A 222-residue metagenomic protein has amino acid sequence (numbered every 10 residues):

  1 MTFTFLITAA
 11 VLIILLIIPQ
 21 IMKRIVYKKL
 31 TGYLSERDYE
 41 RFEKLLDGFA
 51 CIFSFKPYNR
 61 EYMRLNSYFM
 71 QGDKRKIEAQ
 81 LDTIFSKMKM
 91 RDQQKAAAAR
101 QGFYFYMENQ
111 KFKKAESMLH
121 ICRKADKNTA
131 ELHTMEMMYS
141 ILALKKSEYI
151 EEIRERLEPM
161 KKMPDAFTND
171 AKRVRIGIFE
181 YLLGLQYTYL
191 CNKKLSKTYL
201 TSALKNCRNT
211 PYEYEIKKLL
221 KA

Functional and structural regions predicted by a protein language model:
M1-T8: Feature marks short, highly hydrophobic, charge-poor N-terminal signal-anchor/signal peptide-like helices that anchor
A10-Q20: Transmembrane alpha-helices and immediately adjacent membrane-cytoplasm interface residues in multi-pass integral
P19-Q94, A99, N109, M118: N-terminal topogenic membrane-targeting module
K28, N59-N66, A97-F105, L132-A143 (+2 more regions): "A position-specific structural signal for the A-helix of alpha-solenoid helical repeats
R41-F49, K74-S86, K111-D126, E148-F167 (+1 more regions): Alpha-helical repeat scaffolds
S54-Y58, K89-K95, D126-M135, K162-R173 (+1 more regions): Boundary/linker segments of alpha-helical solenoid repeat arrays
G72, E108-Q110, K127-A130, I141-E148 (+2 more regions): Short coil/turn linking the two alpha-helices of tandem helical-hairpin repeats
L183-A222: Long hydrophobic alpha-helical segments typical of transmembrane helices together with their membrane-interfacial
